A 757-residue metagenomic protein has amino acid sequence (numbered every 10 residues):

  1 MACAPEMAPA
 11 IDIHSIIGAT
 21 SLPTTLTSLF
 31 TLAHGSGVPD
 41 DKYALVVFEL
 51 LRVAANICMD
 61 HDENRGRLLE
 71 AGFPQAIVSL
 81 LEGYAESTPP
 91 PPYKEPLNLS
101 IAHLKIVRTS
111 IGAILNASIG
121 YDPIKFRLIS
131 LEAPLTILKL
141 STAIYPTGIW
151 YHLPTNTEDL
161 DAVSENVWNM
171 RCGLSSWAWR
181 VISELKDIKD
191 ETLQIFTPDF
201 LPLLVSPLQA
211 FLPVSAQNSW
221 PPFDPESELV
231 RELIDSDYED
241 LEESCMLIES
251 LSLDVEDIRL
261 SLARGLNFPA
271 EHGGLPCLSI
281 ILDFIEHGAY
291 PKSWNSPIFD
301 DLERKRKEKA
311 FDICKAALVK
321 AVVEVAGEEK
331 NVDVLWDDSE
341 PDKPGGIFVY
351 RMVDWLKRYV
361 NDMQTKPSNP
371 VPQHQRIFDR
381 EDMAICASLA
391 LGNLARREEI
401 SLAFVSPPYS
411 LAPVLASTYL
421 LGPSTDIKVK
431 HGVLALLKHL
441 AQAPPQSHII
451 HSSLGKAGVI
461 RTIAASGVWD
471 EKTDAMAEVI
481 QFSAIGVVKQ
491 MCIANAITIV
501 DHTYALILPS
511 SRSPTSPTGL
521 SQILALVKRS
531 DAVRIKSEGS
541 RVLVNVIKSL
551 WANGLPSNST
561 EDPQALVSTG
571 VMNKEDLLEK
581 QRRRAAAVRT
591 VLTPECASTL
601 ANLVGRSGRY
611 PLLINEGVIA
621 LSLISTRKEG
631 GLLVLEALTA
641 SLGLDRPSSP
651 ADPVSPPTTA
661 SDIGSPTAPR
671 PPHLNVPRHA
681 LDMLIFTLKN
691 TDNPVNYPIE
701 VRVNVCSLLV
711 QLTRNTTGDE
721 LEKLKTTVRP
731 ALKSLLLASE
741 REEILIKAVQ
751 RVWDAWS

Functional and structural regions predicted by a protein language model:
M1-E49, V53, I57-T109, A117-S176 (+18 more regions): Elongated alpha-helical scaffolds that mediate protein-protein interactions in large eukaryotic proteins, primarily
A2-C3, V53-N56, A113-N116, W177 (+11 more regions): Core register positions within helices of long alpha-helical scaffolds
L80, K139-S141, A465, P647-V654: Flexible, disordered linker segments and immediate boundary regions flanking tandem C2H2 zinc-finger modules
I485, S540, N615-V618, I624 (+1 more regions): Leucine-rich solenoid repeat modules
V542, R606, I619-L623, G630 (+1 more regions): C-terminal structural cap/anchor segments
V728-S757: Eukaryote-biased recognition of C-terminal alpha-helical segments
